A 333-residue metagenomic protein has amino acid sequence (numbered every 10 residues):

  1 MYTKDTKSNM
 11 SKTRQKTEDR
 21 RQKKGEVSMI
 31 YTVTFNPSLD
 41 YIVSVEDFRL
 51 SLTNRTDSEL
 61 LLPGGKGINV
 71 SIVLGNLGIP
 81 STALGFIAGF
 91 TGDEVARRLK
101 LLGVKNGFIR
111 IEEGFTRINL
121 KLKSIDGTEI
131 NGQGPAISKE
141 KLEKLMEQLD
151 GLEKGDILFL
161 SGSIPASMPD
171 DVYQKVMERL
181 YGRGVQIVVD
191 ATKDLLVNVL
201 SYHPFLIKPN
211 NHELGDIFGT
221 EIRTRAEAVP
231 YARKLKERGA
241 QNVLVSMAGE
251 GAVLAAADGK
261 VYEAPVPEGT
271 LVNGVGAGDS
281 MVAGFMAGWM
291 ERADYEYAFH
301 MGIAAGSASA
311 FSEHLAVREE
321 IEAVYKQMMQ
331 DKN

Functional and structural regions predicted by a protein language model:
M1-Q22: Short, low-complexity, charge-dense intrinsically disordered segments
G25-L84, G92-E94: Glycine-rich phosphate/adenosyl-contacting loop at the front of the ribokinase-like
L52, N76-D156, Y325-N333: Conserved N-terminal subdomain of the carbohydrate kinase-like
G75, Y181, M290: Gly/Ala-rich phosphate-binding loop of Rossmann-like dinucleotide-binding domains, activating on the conserved
E129-N131, D156-G162, D190, K208-E213: Short beta-strands and strand-loop turn motifs
A136-G151, G155-L180, Q186: Hydrophobic alpha-helical segments and helix pairs
D170, Q174-D258: Conserved phosphate/ATP/ADP-binding segment of small-molecule kinases
R225-N333: Conserved phosphate-binding/catalytic region of the ribokinase-like
